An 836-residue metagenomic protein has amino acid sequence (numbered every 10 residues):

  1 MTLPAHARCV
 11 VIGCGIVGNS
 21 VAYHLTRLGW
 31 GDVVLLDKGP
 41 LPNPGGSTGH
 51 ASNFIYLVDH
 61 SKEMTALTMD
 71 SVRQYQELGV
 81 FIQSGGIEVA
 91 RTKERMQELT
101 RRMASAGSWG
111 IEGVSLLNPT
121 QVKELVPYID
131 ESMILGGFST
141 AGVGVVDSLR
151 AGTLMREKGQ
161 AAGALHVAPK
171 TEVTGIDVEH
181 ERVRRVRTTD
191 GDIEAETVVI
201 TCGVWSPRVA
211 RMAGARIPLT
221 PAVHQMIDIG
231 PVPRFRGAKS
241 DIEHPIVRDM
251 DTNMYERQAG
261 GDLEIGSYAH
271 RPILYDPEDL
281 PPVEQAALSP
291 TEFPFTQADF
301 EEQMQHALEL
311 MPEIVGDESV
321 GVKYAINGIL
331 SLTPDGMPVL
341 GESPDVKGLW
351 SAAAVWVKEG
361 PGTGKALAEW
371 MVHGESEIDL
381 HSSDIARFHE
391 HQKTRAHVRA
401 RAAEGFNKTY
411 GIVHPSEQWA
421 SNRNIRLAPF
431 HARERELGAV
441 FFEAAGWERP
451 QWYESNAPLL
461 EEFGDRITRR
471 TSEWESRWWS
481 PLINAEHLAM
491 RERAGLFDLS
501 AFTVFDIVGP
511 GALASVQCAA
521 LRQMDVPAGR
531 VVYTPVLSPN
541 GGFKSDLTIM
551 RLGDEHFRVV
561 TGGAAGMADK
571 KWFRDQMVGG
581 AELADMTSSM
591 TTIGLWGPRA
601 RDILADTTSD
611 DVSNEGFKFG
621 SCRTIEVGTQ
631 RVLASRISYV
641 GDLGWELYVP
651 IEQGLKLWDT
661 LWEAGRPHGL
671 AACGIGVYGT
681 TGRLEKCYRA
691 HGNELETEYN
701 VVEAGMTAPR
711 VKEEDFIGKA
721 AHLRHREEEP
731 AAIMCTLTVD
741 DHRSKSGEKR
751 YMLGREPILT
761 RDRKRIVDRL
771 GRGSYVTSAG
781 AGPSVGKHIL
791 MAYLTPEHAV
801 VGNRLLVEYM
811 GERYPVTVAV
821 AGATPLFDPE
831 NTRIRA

Functional and structural regions predicted by a protein language model:
L3-V17, V34: Beta1/beta-strand and adjacent pyrophosphate-binding region of the FAD-binding site in flavoprotein oxidoreductases
S20, Y56, D70, I176-P294 (+3 more regions): Flavin-dependent oxidoreductases
T26-S47: Glycine-rich FAD pyrophosphate-binding loop
A51-L125, D251-E256, G260-G266, L274 (+5 more regions): Dinucleotide-binding Rossmann-like beta1-alpha1 core, especially the glycine-rich loop that anchors the ADP
E77-L78, I82, K93-A162, H166-P169 (+4 more regions): Flavin (FAD/FMN) cofactor-binding and adjacent substrate-gating region of FAD-dependent oxidoreductase domains
S148, D251, A286, P290-I425: C-terminal catalytic lobe of FAD-dependent flavoproteins
H389-A836: Glycine/proline-enriched, intrinsically flexible loops and inter-domain linkers
